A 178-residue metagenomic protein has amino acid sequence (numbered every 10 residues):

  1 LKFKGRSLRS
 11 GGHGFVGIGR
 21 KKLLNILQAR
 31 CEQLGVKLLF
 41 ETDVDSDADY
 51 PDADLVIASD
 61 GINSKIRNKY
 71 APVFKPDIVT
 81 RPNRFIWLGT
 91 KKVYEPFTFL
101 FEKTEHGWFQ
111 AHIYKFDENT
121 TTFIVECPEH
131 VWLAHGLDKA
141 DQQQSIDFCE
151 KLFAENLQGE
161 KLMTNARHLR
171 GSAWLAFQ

Functional and structural regions predicted by a protein language model:
L1-W87: Conserved N-terminal helical subregion
G11-H13, G19, E95-F177: Conserved FAD/dinucleotide-binding core of flavoprotein oxidoreductases
Y70-F74, T90-K92, E102-K103, D138: Short, glycine/charged-enriched secondary-structure capping and boundary segments
I78-T90, F97-F101, E118: Eukaryotic endomembrane system proteins
